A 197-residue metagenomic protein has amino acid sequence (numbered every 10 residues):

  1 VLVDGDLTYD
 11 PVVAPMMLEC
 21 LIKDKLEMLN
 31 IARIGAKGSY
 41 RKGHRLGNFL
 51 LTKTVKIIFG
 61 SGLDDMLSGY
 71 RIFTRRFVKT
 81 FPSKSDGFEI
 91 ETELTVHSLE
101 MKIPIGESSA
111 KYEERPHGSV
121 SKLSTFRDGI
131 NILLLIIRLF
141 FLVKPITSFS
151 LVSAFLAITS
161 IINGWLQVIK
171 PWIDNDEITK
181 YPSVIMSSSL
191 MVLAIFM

Functional and structural regions predicted by a protein language model:
V1-T8: Short beta-strand-to-loop acidic/aromatic patch adjacent to the donor-nucleotide binding site
L2, N30-R33, E107-A110: Short beta-strands and strand-loop turn motifs
D4, D24-E27, A194-M197: Short, intrinsically disordered, charge-balanced linker/junction segments flanking boundaries in proteins
Y9, G35-G38, F140, A157: Glycine-/small-residue-rich active-site loops that bind phosphorylated ligands and cofactors
P11-F88, T92, E113-I130: Acceptor/aglycone-binding surface of glycosyltransferases and processive sugar-polymer synthases
S85, T92-M197: Hydrophobic helical membrane-anchoring modules
